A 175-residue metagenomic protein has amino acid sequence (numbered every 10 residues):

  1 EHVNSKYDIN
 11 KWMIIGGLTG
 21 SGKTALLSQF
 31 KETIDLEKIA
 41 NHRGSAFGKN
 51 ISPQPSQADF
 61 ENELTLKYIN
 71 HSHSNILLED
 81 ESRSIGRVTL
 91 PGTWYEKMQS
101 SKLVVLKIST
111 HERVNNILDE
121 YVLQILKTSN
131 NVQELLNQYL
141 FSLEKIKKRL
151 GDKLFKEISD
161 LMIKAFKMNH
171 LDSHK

Functional and structural regions predicted by a protein language model:
E1, K11-K31: Glycine-rich phosphate-binding P-loop
H2-K6: Pre-Walker A adenine-sensing motif
W12-I14, T33-D35, L103-V105: Conserved beta-strand scaffold positions in the cores of enzyme catalytic domains, especially in NTP/NDP-utilizing
G22, S84-I85, H111-R113: Short, acidic Gly/Pro/Ser/Thr-rich loop/turn segments
S28, G48-K49, L118-Y121: Surface-exposed beta-strand edges and their flanking turn/coil or helix-capping segments
K31-M98: Conserved nucleotide-sensing/catalytic segment adjacent to the nucleotide-binding pocket in NTP-handling enzymes
E96-L103, K107-K175: Conserved NTP phosphate-binding and transfer environment spanning the P-loop NTPase/kinase superfamily
